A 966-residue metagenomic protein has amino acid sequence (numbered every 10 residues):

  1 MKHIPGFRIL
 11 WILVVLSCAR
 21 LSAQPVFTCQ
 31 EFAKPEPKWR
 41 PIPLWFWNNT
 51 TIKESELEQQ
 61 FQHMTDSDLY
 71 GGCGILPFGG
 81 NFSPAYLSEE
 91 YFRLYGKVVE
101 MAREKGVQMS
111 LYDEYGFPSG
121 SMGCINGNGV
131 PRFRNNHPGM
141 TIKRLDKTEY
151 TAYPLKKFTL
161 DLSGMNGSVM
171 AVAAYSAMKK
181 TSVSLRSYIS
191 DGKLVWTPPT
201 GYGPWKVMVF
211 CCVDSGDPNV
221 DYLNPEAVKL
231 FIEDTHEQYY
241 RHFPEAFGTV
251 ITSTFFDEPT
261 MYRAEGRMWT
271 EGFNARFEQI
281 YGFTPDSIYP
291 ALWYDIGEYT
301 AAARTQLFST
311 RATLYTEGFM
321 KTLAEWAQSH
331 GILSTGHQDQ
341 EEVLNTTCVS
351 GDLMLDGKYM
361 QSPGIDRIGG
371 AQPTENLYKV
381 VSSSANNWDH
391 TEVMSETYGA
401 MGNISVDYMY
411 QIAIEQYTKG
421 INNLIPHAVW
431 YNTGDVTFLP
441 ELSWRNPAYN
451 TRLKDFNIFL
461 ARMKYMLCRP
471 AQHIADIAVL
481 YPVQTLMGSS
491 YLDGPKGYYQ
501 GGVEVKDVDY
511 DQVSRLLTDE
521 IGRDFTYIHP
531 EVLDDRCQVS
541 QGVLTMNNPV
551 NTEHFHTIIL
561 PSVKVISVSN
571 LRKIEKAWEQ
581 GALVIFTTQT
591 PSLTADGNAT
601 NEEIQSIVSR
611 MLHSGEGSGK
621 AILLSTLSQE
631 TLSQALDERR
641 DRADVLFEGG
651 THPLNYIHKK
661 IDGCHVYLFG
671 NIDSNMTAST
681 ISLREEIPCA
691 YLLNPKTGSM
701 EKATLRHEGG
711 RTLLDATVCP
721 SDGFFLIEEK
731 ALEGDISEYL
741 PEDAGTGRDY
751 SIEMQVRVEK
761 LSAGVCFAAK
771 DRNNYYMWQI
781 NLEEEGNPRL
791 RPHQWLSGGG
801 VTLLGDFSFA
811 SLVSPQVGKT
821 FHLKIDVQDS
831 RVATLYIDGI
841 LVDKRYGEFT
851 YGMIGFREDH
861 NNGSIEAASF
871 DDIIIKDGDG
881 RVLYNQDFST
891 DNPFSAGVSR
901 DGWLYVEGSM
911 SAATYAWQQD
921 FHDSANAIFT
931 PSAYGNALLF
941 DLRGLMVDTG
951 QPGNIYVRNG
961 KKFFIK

Functional and structural regions predicted by a protein language model:
W39-I42, W47, K53, L57-E58 (+12 more regions): Carbohydrate-binding surfaces of carbohydrate-active enzymes
L76-S187, V209-K229: Acidic/aromatic-lined carbohydrate-recognition and catalytic surfaces of CAZymes acting on diverse glycans
L323, S334, I752-M754, G818-D829 (+1 more regions): Short tryptophan-centered beta-strand motifs in secreted/extracellular beta-sheet-rich domains of glycan-recognition
E733-E753, A868-F921: Extracellular carbohydrate-recognition regions
I736, T914-M946: Residue-level detector of functionally pivotal "anchor" positions at catalytic/ligand-binding pockets or at interdomain
I736-G800: Secretory/extracellular carbohydrate-interaction modules and structurally similar beta-sandwich "look-alikes"
G798-H822: Short, aromatic/His-centered strand-loop micro-motif at the edge of beta-sheets
R845-S869: Flexible glycan-contacting loops in extracellular carbohydrate-active proteins
